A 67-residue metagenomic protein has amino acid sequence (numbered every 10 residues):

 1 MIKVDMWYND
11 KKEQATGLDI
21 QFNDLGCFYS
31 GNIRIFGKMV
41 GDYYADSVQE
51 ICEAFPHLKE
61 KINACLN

Functional and structural regions predicted by a protein language model:
M1-I2, E60-N67: Short intrinsically disordered terminal tails
V4-M6: A short, surface-exposed loop/turn module that caps and links secondary-structure elements
Y8-F55: Acidic, low-complexity, intrinsically disordered interaction modules
